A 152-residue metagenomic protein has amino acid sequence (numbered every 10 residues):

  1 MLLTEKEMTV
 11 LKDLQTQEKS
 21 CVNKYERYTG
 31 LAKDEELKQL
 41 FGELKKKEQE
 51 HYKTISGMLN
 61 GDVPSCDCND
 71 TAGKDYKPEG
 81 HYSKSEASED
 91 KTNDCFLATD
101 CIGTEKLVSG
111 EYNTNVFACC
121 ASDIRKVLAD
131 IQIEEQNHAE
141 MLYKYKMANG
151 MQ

Functional and structural regions predicted by a protein language model:
M1-M8, G61-N69, G73-C95, M147-Q152: Membrane-interacting alpha-helical segments
E7-L31, P78-A129: Acidic/histidine-rich alpha-helical segments that form the ligand environment of transition-metal centers
T16, E43-E50, D100-G103, D130-N137: DHp/HisKA dimerization-phosphoacceptor four-helix bundle of two-component histidine kinases and homologous
E35-D75, Q136-G150: Conserved alpha-helical segments that form or flank metal/cofactor-binding pockets of metalloenzymes
V116, C120-Q152: Amphipathic, soluble alpha/beta structural segments
